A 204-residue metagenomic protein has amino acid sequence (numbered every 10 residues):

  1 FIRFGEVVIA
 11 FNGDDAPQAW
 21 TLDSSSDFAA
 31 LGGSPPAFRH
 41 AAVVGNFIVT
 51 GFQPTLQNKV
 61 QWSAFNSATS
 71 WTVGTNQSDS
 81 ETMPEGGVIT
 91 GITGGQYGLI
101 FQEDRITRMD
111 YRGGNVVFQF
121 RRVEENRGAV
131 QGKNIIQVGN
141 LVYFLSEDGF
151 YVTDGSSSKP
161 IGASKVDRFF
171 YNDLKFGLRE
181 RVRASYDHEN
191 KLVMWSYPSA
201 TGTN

Functional and structural regions predicted by a protein language model:
F1-S34: Hydrophobic or amphipathic alpha-helical targeting/insertion segments
F1-V7, N46-F47, T55, M83-N204: Beta-sheet-dominated scaffold domains
N12-D15, A19-S24, V44, F52-P54 (+3 more regions): Acidic/polar residues in short coil/turn loops that connect beta-strands within repeat-based beta-sheet scaffolds
Q18-A19, W62, R108, V152: Conserved blade-register residue in beta-propeller folds
D23-F38, Q77-E85, T90-G91, R127: Surface-exposed ligand/attachment interfaces on beta-rich extracellular proteins
S24-A29, A68-T75, G114-F120, K159-I161: Beta-strand initiation motifs
P36-T72: Carboxylate/His-rich catalytic cores and anion/metal-binding grooves
